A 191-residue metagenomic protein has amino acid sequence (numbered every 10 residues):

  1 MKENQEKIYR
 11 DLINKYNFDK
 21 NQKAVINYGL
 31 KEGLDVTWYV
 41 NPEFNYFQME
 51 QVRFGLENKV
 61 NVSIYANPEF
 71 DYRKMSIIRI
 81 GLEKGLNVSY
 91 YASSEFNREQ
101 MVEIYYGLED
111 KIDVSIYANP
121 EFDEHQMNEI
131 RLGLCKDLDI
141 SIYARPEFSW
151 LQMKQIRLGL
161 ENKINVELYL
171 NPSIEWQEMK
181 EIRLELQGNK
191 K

Functional and structural regions predicted by a protein language model:
M1-K191: General marker for long, soluble alpha-helical cores
